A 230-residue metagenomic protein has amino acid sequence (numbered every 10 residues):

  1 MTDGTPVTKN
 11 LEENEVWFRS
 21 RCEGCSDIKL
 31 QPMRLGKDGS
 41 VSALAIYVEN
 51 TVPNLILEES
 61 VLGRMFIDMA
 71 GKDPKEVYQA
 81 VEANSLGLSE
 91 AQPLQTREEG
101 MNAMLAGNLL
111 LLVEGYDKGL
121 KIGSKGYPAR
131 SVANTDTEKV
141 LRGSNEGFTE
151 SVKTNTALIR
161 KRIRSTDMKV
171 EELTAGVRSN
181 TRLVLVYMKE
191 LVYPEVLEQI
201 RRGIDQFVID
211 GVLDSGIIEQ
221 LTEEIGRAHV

Functional and structural regions predicted by a protein language model:
M1-H229: Cytosolic regulatory modules rich in charged/polar residues
